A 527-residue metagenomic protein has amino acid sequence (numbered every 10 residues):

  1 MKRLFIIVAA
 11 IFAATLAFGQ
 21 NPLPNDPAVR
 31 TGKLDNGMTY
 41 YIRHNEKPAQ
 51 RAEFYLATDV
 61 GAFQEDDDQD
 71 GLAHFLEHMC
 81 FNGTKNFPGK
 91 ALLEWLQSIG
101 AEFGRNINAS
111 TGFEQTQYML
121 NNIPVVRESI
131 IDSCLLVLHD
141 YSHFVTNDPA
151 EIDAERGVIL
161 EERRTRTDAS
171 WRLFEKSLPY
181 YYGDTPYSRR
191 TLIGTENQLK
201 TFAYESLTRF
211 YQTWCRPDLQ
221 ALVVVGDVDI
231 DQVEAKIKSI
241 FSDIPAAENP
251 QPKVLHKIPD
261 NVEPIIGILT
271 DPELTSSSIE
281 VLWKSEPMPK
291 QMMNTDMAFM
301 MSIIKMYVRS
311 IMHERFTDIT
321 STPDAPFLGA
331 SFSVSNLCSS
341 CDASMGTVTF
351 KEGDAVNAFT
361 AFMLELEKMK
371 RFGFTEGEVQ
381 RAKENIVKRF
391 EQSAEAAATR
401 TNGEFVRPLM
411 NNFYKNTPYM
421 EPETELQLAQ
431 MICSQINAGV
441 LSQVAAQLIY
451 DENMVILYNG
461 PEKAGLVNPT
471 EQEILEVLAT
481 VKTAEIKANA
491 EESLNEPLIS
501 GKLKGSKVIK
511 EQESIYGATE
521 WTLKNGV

Functional and structural regions predicted by a protein language model:
M1-N21: Bacterial Sec-dependent N-terminal signal peptides
G19-T39, D229-S302, R309-T317, S321 (+3 more regions): Proteolytic maturation boundary segments
P24-V29, L34-D35, A49-A57, D67-L72 (+13 more regions): Extracytoplasmic
P48-Q50, T58-R172, T191, T201-L219 (+3 more regions): Active-site-adjacent, His/Asp/Glu-enriched structural segments that form or flank metal-binding and acid/base networks
N82-T84, A109, F113-E114, C134-V137 (+9 more regions): Scaffold signal of the M16-like zinc-metallopeptidase fold and its non-catalytic homologs
G89, L93-Q97, V145-R164, E175 (+6 more regions): Acidic/histidine-enriched alpha-helical segments
I279-V281, E286, M297-E376: Structured mid-domain segments that build the active-site/substrate or prosthetic-cofactor binding neighborhood
